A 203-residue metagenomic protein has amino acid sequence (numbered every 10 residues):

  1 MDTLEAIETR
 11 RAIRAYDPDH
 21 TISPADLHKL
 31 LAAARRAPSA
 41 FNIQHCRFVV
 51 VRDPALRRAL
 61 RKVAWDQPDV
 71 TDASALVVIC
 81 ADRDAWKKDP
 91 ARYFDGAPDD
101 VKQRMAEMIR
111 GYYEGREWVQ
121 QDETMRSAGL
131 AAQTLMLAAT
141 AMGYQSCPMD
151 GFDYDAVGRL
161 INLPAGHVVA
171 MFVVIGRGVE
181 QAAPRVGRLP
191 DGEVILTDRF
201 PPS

Functional and structural regions predicted by a protein language model:
M1-S203: Acidic, surface-exposed loops and disordered segments
